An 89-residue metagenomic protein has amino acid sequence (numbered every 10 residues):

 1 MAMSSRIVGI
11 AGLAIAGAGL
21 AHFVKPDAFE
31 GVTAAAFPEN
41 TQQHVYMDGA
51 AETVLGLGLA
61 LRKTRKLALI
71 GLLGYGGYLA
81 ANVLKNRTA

Functional and structural regions predicted by a protein language model:
M1-A89: Short amphipathic, positively biased membrane-proximal segments that drive organelle/inner-membrane targeting
